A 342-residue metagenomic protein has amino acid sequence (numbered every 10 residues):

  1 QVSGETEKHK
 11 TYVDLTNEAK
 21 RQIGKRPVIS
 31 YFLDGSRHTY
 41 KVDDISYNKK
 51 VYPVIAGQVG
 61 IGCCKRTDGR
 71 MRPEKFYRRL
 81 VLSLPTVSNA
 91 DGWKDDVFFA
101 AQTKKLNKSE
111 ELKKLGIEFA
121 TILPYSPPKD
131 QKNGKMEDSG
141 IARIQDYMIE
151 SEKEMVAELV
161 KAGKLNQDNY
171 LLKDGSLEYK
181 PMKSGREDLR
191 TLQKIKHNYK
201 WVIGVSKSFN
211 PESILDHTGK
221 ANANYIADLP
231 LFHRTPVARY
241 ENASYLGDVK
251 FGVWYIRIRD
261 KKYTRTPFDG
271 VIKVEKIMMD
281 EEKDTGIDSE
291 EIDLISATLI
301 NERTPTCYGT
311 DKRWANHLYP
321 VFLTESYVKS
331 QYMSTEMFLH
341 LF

Functional and structural regions predicted by a protein language model:
Q1-K8, Y12-G24, V42-I45, T67-F342: Long, contiguous domain-sized segments
V28: Conserved catalytic motifs of the protein kinase core domain
Y31-L33: Short hydrophobic beta-strand that contains or immediately precedes a catalytic carboxylate
G35-D43: Short acidic, Gly/Ser-rich segments with clustered Asp/Glu that frequently serve as metal-coordination loops in enzyme
I45-I55: Covalent nucleotidyltransferase core used to form phosphodiester bonds in nucleic acids
I55-D68: Active-site cofactor/substrate anionic-group-binding motifs, chiefly glycine- and Lys/Arg-rich phosphate-binding loops
